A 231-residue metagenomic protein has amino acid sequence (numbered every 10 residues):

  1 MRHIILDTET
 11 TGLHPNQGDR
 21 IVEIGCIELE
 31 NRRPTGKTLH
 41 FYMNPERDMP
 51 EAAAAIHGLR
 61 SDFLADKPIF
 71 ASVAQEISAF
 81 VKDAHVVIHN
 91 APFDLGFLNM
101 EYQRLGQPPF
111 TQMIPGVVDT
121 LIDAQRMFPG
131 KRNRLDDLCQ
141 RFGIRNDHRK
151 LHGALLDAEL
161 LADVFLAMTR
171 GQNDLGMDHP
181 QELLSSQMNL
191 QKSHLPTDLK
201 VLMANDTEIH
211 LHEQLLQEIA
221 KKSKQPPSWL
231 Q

Functional and structural regions predicted by a protein language model:
M1-P115, Q125, D137-L151: Conserved non-catalytic scaffold segment of RNase H-like nuclease domains
A74, R132-L135, I209-H212: Alpha-helix initiation and N-capping motif
H85-A91, F97, R134-Q191: Acidic, Mg2+-coordinating catalytic module of metal-dependent nucleases/exonucleases that use a two-metal-ion mechanism
F93-T120, T207-Q231: Long, acidic, intrinsically disordered low-complexity segments
I114-R132: Catalytic subdomain that performs nucleotidyl-dependent activation
A167-Q231: Acidic two-metal-ion nuclease catalytic site recognized across multiple nuclease folds, prominently DnaQ/RNase D-T
